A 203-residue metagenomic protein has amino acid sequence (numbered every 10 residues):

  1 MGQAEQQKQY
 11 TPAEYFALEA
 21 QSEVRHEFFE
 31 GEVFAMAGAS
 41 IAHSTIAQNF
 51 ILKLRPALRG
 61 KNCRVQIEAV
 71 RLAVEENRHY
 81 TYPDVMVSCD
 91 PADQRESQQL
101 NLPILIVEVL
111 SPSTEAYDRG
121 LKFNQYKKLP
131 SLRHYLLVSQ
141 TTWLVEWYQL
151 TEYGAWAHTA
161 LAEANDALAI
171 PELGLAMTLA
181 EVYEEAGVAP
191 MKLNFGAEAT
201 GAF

Functional and structural regions predicted by a protein language model:
M1-F203: Gly/Pro/Ser/Thr-rich low-complexity, intrinsically disordered segments predominantly at protein N-termini
